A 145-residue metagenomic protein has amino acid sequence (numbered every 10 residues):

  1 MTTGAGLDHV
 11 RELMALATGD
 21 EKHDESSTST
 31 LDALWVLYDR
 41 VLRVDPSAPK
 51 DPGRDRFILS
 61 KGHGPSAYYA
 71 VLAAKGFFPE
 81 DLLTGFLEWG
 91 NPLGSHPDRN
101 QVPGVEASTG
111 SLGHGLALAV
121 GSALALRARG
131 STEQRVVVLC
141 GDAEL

Functional and structural regions predicted by a protein language model:
M1-T2: Non-catalytic, mobile gating and regulatory segments of ester bond hydrolases
A5-K22: N-terminal capping segment at the start of a domain
E21, S27-L145: Cofactor-binding active-site loop characterized by glycine-rich and histidine/acidic residues
